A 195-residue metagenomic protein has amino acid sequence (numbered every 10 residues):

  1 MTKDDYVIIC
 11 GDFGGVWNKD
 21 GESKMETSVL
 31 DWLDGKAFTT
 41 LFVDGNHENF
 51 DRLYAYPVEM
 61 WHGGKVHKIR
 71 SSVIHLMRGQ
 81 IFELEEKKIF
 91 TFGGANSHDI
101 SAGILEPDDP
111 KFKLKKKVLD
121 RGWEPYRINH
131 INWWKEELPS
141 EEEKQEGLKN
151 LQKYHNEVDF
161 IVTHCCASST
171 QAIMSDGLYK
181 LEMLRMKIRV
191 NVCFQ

Functional and structural regions predicted by a protein language model:
M1-L84, K180-L181, K187: Core catalytic region of metal-dependent phosphoesterases/phosphodiesterases, especially metallo-beta-lactamase-like
E85-D176: Active-site-proximal loop/helix segment associated with metal-binding centers of metalloenzymes
V158-T163, L181-Q195: Proline-aspartate-enriched helix->loop->beta-strand connector
